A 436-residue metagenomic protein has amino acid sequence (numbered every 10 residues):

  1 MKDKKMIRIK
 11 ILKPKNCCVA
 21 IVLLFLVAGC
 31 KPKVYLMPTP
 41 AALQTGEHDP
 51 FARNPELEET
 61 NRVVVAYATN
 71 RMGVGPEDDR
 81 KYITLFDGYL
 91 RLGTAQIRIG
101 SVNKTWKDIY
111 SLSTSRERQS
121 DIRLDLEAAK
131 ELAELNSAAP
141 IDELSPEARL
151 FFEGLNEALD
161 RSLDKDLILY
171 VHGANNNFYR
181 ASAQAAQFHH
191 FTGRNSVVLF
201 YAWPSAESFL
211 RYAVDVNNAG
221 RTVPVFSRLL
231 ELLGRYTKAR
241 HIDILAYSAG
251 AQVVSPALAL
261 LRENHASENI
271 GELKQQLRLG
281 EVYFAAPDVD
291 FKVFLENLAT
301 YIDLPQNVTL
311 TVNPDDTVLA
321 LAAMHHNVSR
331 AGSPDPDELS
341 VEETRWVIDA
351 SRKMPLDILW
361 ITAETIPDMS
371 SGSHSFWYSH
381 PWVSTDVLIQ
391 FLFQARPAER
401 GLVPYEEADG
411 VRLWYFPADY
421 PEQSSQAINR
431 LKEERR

Functional and structural regions predicted by a protein language model:
M1-L12: N-terminal secretory signal peptides that target proteins for export/translocation
C18-L24: Sec-dependent N-terminal signal peptides
L26-G29: C-terminal motif of bacterial Sec signal peptides marking the signal peptidase cleavage site
Y35-D142, E153, R161-S162, S182-A186 (+3 more regions): Lipolytic serine-hydrolase domain surface
D166: Alpha/beta-hydrolase fold active-site loops
L169-G173: The conserved beta1-alpha1 loop
N176-A181: Short substrate-entry loop that stabilizes the transition state in hydrolases
F226, A246, G250, V254: Gly/Ala-rich beta-loop-alpha elbow adjacent to hydrolase catalytic centers
